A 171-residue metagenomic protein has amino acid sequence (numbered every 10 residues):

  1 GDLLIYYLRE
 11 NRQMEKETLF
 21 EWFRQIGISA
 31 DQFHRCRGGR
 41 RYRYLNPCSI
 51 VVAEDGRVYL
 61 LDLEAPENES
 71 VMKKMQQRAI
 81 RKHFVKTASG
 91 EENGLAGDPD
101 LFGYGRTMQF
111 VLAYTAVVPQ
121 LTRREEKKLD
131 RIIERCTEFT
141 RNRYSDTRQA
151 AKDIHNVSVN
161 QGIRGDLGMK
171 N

Functional and structural regions predicted by a protein language model:
G1-E10: Structural motif in protein kinase domains
R9-Q25: Activation segment of protein kinase catalytic domains, centered on the conserved DFG
W22-F23, A30-E67: Catalytic-loop of the protein kinase fold
A30, H34, M108, L112-A116 (+2 more regions): Protein kinase-like catalytic domain
R57-R135: C-lobe/activation-segment region of protein kinase-like
E138-R164: Terminal C-lobe "cap" of eukaryotic-type protein kinase domains
L167-N171: C-terminal single-pass membrane-anchor helix
